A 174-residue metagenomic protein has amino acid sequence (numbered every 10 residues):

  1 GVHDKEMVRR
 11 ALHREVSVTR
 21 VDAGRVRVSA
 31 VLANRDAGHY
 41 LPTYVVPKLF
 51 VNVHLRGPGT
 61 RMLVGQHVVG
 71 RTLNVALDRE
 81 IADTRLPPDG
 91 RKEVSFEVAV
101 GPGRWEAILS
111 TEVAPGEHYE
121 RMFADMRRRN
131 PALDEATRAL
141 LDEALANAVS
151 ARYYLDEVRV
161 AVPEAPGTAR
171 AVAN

Functional and structural regions predicted by a protein language model:
G1-G101, L109-A165: Primarily the internal scaffold of c-type cytochrome electron-transfer domains, especially repeated/multiheme c-type
W105: Short, conserved charged micro-motifs
T168-R170: Short, intrinsically disordered, low-complexity terminal segments
V172-N174: Short, solvent-exposed mixed-charge patches
